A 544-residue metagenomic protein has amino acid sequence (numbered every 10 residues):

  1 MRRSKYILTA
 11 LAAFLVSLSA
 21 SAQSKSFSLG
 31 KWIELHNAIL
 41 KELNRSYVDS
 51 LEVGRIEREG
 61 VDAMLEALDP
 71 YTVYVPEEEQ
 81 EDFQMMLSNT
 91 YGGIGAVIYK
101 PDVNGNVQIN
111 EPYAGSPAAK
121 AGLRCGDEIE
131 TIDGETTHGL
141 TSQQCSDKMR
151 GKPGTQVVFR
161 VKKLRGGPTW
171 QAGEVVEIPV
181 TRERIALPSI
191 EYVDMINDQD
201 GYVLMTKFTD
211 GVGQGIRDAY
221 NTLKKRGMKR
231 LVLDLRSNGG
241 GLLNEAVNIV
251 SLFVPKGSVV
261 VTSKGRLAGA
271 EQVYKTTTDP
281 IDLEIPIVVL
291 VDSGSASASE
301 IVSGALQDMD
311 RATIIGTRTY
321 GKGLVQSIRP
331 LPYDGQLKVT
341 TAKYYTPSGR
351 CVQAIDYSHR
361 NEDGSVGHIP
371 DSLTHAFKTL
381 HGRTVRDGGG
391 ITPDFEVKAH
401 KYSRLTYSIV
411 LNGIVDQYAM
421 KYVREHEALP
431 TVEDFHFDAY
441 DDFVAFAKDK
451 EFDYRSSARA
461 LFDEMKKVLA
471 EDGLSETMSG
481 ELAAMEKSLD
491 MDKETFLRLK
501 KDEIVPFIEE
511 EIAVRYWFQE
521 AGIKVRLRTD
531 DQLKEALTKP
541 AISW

Functional and structural regions predicted by a protein language model:
M1-S26: Bacterial Sec-dependent N-terminal signal peptides
A20-W32, H36-V53, Q108-P112, S116-C125 (+2 more regions): Cleft-lining beta-strand/loop regions that shape enzyme active-site pockets
N44-Q108, G154-Y192, R526-K534, W544: Extended, small/polar residue-biased N-terminal targeting/export presequences and adjacent propeptide/linker tracts
L51-R55, V73-E79, R160-K163, K264-R266 (+4 more regions): Short coil/turn segments at secondary-structure boundaries
A298, D310-R311, T317, G321-K378: Polar, glycine-rich mid-to-C-terminal structural blocks that act as macromolecule-binding/assembly scaffolds
C351-S358, E362-W544: Conserved functional hotspot residues or short segments at active or partner-binding sites across diverse domains
